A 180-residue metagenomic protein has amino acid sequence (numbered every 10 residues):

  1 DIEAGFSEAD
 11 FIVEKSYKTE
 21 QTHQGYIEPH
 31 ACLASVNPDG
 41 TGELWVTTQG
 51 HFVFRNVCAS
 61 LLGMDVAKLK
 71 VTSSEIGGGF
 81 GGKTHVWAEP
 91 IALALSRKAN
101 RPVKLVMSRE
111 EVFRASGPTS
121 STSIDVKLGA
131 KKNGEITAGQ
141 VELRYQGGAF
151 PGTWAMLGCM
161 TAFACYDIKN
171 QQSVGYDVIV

Functional and structural regions predicted by a protein language model:
D1-V180: Structural alpha/beta core scaffold segments of enzyme domains
